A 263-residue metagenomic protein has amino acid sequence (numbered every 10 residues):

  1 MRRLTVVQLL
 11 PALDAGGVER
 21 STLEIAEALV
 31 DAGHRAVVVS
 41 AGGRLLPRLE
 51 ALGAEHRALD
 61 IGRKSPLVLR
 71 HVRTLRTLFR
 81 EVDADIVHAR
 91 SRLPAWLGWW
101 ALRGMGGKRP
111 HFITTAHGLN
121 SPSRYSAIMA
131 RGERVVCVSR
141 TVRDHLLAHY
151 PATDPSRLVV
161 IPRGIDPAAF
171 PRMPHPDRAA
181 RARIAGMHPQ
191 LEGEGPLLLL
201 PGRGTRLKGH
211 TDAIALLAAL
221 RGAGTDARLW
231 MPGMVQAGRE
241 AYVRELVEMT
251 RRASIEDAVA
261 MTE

Functional and structural regions predicted by a protein language model:
Q8-R73, R157, M234: N-terminal strand-loop element at the rim of the active site of nucleotide-sugar-dependent glycosyltransferases
G16-E27, P196, L200-T225, R244: A conserved mid-protein helix/loop that constitutes part of the nucleotide-sugar donor-binding site
V39-R44, P201, R228-R244: Glycosyltransferase donor-sugar binding loop
F79, R103-R140, P151-A152: A conserved, positively charged/aromatic
H88-A95, A116: Short His-centered aromatic/hydrophobic patch
T141, G164: Carbohydrate-associated surface elements
P171-Q190, E245-V247: A short helix/loop element that forms part of the nucleotide-sugar donor recognition site in Leloir-type
V243-E263: Nucleotide-activated donor-binding/catalytic signature segment of Leloir-type glycosyltransferases, i.e., the conserved
